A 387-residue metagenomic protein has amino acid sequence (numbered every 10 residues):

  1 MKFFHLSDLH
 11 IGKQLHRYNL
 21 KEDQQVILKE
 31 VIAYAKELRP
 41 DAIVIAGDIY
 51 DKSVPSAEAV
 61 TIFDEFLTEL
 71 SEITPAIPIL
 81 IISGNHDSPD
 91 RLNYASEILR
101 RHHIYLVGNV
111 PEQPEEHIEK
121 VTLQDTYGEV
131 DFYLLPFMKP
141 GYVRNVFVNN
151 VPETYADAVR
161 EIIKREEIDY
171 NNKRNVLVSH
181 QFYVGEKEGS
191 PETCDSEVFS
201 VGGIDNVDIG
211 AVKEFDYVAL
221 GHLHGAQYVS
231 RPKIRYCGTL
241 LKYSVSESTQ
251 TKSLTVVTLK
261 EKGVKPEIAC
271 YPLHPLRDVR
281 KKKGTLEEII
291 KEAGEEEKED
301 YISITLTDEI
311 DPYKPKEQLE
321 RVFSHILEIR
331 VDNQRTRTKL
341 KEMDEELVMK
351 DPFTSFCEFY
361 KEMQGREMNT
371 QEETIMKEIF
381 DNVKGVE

Functional and structural regions predicted by a protein language model:
M1-T68, E72-A76, L177, T374-N382 (+1 more regions): N-terminal active-site segment of His-dependent metallophosphoesterases
L6-S7, I43-G47, P78-N85, Y105-V110 (+3 more regions): Active-site neighborhood of phospho(di)ester-bond hydrolases with catalytic His/Asp-centered motifs
H10-K13, D51-S53, I82-N93, E112-E116 (+4 more regions): Active-site environment of divalent metal-dependent phosphoester hydrolases
H16, I49-F66, S83-H102, L106-G108 (+2 more regions): Metal-dependent catalytic neighborhoods of phosphoester/phosphodiester hydrolases
P40-E58, P75-D90, F182-G203: Active-site neighborhood of divalent metal-dependent phosphoester/pyrophosphate hydrolases
H102-S200, L240: Conserved catalytic scaffold of divalent metal-dependent phosphoesterases
V184-G185, G189-G263: Conserved beta-sheet core of the metallophosphoesterase superfamily
L259-E387: Accessory, non-catalytic peripheral segments of nucleic-acid enzymes
